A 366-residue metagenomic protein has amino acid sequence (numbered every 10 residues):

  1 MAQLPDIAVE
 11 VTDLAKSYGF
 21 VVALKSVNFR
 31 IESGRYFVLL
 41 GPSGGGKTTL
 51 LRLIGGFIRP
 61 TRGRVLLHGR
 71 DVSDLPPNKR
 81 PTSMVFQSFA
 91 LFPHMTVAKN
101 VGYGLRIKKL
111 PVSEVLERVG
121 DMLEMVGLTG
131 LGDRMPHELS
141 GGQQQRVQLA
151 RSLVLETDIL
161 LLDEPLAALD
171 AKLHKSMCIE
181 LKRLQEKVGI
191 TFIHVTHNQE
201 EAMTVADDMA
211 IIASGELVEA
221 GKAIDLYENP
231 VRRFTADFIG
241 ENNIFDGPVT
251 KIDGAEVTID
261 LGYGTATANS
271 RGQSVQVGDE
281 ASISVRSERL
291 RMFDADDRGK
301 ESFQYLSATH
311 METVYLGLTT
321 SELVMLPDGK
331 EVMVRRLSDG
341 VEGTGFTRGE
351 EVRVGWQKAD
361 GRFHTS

Functional and structural regions predicted by a protein language model:
L40-P42: The feature captures the beta-strand-to-loop junction immediately N-terminal to the Walker
G55: Helix-to-loop junction immediately C-terminal to a conserved catalytic motif
T61-R64, E114, S214, D246: Conserved coupling/switch loops of ABC nucleotide-binding domains, chiefly the family-specific signature
G63-D71: Conserved ABC transporter NBD signature motif
P77-S83, Q87-D237: ABC ATPase nucleotide-binding domains
N242, I252-S366: Non-catalytic connector elements of ABC transporters
